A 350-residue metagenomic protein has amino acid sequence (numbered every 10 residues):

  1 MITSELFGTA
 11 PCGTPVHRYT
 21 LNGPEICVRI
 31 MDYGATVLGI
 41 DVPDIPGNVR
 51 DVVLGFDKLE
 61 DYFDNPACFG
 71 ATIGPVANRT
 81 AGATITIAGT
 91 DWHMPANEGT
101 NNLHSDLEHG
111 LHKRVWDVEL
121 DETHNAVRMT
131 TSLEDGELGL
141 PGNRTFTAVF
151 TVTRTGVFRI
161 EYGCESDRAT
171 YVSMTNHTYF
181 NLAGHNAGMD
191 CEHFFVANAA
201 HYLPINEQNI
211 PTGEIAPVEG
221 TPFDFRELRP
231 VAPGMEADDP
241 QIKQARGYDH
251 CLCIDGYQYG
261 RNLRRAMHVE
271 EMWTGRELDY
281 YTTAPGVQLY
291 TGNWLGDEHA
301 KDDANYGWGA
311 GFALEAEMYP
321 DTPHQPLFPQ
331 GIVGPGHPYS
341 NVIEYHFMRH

Functional and structural regions predicted by a protein language model:
M1-H350: An exposed, glycine/acidic-rich loop-and-rim segment of catalytic or binding clefts
